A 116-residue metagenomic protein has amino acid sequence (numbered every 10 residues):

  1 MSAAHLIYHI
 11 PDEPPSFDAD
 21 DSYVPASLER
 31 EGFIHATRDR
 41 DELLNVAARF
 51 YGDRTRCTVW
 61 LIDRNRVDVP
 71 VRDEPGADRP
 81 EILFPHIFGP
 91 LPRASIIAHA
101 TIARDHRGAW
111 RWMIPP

Functional and structural regions predicted by a protein language model:
S2-P116: Conserved, structured core segments of small domains
